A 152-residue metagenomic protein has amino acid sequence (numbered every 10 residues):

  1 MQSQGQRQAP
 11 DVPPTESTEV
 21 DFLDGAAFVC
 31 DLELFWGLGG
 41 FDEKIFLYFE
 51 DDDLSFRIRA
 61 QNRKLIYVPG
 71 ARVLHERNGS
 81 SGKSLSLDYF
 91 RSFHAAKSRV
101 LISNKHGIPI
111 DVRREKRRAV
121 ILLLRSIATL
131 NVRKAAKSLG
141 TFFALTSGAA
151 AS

Functional and structural regions predicted by a protein language model:
M1, G5, G40-E43, I66 (+4 more regions): Membrane-proximal envelope and lipid/glycan-remodeling enzymes
M1-G39, K44, D52: Acidic/His-rich active-site region of diverse nucleotide-sugar glycosyltransferases
Y48: Active-site-adjacent helical/loop segments in soluble small-molecule enzymes
D51-R57, V73: Short active-site alpha-helical segment characteristic of glycosyltransferases and processive polysaccharide synthases
S55, R59-A60, L124: Short, amphipathic alpha-helical segments that act as regulatory/interfacial helices in nucleotide-processing proteins
R63-S86: Active-site donor/metal-binding and catalytic loop motifs of nucleotide-sugar-dependent glycosylation enzymes
F90-K97, N104-S152: Non-catalytic, C-terminal membrane-associated alpha-helical segments of glycosyltransferases
